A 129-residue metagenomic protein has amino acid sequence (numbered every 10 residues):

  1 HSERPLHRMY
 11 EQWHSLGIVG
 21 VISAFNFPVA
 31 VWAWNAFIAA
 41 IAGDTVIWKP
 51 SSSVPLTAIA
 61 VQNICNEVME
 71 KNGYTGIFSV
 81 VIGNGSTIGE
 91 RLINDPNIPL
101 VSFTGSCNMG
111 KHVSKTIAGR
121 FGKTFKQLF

Functional and structural regions predicted by a protein language model:
H1-F129: Rossmann-like NAD(P) dinucleotide-binding subdomain of oxidoreductase/dehydrogenase enzymes
